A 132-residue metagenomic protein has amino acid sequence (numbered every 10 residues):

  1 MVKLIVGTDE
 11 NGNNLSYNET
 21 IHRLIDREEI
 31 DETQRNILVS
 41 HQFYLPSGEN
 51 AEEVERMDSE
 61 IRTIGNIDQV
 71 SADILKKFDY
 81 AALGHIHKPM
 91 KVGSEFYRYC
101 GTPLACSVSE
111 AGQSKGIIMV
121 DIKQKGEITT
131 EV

Functional and structural regions predicted by a protein language model:
M1-V132: Extended recognition/assembly regions associated with phosphoester-bond processing machinery
